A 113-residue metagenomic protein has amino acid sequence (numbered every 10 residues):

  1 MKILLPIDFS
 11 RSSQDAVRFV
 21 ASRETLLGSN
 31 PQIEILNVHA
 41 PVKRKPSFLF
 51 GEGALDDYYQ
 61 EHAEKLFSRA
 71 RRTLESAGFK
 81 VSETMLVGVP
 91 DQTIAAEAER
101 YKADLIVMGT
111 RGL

Functional and structural regions predicted by a protein language model:
M1-E52: Small/aliphatic-rich secondary-structure junction motif
R11-S12, V42, K65, V89-Q92: Short alpha-helical
A21, E64, S68-E75: Class I S-adenosyl-L-methionine
G53-K65: A short acidic, glycine-rich active-site loop that binds or catalyzes chemistry on phosphate/adenosine moieties
R72-I106: Structural beta-alpha unit
M108-L113: Glycine-rich, Arg-bearing micro-motifs that act as flexible, cationic patches
